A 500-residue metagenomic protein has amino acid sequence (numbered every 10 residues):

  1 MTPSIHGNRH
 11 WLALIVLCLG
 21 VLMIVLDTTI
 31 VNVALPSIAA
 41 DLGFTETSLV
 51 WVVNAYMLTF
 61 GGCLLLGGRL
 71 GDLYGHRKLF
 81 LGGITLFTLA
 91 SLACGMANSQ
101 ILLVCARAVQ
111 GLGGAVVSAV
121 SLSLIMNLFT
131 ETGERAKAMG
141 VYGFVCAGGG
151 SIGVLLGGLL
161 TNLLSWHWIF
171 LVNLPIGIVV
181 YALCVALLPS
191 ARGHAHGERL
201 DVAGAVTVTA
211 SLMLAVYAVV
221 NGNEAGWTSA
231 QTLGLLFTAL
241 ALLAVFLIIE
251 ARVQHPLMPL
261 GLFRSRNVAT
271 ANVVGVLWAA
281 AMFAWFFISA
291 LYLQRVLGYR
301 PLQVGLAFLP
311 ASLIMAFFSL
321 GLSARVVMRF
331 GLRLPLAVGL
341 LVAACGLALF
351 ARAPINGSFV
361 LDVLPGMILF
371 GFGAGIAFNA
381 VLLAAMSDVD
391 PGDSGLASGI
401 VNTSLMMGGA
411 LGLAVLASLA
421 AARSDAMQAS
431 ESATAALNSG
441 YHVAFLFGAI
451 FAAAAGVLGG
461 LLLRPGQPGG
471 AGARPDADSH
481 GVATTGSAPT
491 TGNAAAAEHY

Functional and structural regions predicted by a protein language model:
M1-A186, G321, F330, L336 (+3 more regions): Transmembrane-helix bundle of Major Facilitator Superfamily
M1-N8, H194-G197, L462-Y500: Intrinsic disorder in cytosolic terminal tails and internal cytosolic loops of multi-pass membrane transporters
P3-S4, Y181-T209, A251-R266, M328 (+2 more regions): Flexible interhelical linker loops that connect adjacent transmembrane helices in multi-pass membrane transporters
W11-T59, S165, A203, T228-L235 (+5 more regions): Transmembrane core module of solute transporters
L22, L58, L92-A93, A108 (+9 more regions): Hydrophobic residues within the alpha-helical transmembrane core of Major Facilitator Superfamily
I38-A39, L70-G71, L156-L164, V219 (+4 more regions): Interfacial helix-cap and linker-helix signal at transmembrane-aqueous boundaries of multi-pass secondary transporters
G75-I84, A97-C105, V117-S121, N127-G140 (+1 more regions): C-terminal module of multi-pass small-molecule transporters
L122, L174-G193, T209-N221, T238-V253 (+1 more regions): C-terminal membrane-cytosol helix-exit motif in multi-pass small-molecule transporters
